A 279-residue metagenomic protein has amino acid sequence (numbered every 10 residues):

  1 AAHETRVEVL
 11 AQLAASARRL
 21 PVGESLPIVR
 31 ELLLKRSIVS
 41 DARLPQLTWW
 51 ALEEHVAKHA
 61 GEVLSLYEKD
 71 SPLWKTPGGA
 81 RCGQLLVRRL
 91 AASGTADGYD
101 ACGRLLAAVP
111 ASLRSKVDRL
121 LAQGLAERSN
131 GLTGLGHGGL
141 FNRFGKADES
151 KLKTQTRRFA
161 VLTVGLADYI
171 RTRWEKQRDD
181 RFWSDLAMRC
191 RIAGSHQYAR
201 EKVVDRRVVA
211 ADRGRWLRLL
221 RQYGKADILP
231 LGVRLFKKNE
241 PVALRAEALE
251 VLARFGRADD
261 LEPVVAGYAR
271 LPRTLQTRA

Functional and structural regions predicted by a protein language model:
A1-A279: Long, ordered, helix-rich scaffold segments
